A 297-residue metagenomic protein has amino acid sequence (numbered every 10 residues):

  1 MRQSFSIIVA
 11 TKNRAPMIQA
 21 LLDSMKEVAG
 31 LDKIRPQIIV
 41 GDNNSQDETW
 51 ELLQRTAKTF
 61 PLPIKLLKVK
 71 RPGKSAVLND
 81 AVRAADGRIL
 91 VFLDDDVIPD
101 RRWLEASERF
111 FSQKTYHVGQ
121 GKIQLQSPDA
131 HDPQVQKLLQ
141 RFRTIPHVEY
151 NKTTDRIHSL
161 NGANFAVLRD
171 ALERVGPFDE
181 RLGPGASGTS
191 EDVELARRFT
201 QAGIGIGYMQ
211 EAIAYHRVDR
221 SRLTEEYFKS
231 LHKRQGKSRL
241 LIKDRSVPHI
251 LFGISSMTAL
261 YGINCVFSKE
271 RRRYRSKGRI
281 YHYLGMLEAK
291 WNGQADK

Functional and structural regions predicted by a protein language model:
R14-A29: Short, well-formed alpha-helical segments that are part of the catalytic scaffolds of diverse glycosyltransferases
S24, D42-E51, V97: A conserved acidic beta->alpha catalytic loop
V69-A85: Glycine-rich, basic loop-to-helix element that forms the pyrophosphate-binding segment of sugar-nucleotide handling
L90: Short aromatic/hydrophobic "clamp" motif used to bind/position activated sugar donors
R102-Q134: Conserved donor NDP-sugar-binding/catalytic core segment of glycosyltransferases
L138-H158: Short, flexible, basic/aromatic active-site loop/helix in glycosyltransferases
L160-A163, P184-R197: Acidic donor-binding loop at a coil-to-helix junction in glycosyltransferase catalytic cores that engages
S230-K237, D244-K297: Non-catalytic, C-terminal membrane-associated alpha-helical segments of glycosyltransferases
